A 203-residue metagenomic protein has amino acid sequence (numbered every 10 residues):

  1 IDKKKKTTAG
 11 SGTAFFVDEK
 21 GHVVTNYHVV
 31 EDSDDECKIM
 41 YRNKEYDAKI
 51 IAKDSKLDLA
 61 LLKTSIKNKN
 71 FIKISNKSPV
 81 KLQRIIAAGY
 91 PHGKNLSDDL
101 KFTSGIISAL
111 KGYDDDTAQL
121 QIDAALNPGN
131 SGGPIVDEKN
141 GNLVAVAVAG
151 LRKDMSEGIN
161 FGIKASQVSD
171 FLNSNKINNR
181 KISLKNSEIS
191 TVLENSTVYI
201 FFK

Functional and structural regions predicted by a protein language model:
I1-A9: N-terminal Sec-dependent export signals
I1-D2, K69-N70, P91-D98, L143-K203: C-terminal cap/linker of serine protease catalytic domains
A9-S11, S33, N127-S131: Short, small/polar residue-rich loop motifs at catalytic or cofactor-binding pockets
S11, E19-S97, D115-Q119, S174-L184: Conserved active-site neighborhood of the chymotrypsin/trypsin-like protease fold
F15, A125-A147: Catalytic nucleophile loop of clan PA
V17, I51-K53, L110, A125 (+1 more regions): Residue-level recognition of beta-strand microenvironments
D18, M40, F102, D137-E138: Short, acidic, Ser/Thr-enriched surface-loop or helix-capping motifs
D99-K111: Short, compositionally biased
